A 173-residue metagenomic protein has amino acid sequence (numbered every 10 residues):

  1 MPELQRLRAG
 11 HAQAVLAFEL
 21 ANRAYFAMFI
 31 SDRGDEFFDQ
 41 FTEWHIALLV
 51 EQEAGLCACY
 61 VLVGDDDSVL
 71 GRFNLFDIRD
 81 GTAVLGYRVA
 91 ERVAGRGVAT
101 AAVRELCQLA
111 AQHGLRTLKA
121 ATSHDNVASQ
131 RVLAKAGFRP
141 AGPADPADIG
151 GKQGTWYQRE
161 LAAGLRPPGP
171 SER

Functional and structural regions predicted by a protein language model:
M1-V84, R92, L109, G150-R173: GNAT-family acyltransferases
G86, A90, A121-S123: Residue-level recognition of the GNAT/N-acetyltransferase active site
R88-V89, G95-L109, V127-K135: Conserved acetyl-CoA-binding loop-helix of GNAT-fold acetyltransferases
A110-T122: Conserved GNAT acetyl-CoA-binding A-motif
A121, R139-Q158: Conserved catalytic-core motifs of GNAT/GCN5-like acyltransferases
